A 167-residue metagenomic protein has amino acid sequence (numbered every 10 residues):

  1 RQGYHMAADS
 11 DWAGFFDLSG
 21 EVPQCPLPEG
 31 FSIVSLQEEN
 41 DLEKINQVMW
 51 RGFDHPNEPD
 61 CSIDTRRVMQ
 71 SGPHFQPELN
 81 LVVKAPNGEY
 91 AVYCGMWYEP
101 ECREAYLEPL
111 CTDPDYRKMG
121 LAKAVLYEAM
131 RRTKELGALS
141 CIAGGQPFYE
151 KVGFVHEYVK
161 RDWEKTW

Functional and structural regions predicted by a protein language model:
R1, Y149-E150, F154: Conserved active-site tyrosine of GNAT-family acetyltransferases
R1-G30, D162-T166: Acyl-donor-binding surface of acyltransferase catalytic domains
H5, L139, V155: Short acidic/polar active-site loop segments enriched in Thr and Asp
S32-Q47: A short beta-loop-alpha structural element at the N-terminal edge of CoA-dependent acyl/N-acetyltransferase catalytic
D54-T112: A conserved beta-strand-loop-helix scaffold within acyl/acetyltransferase catalytic domains
P109-P114, K118-E135, E150-K151: Conserved acetyl-CoA-binding loop-helix of GNAT-fold acetyltransferases
T133-G144: Conserved GNAT acetyl-CoA-binding A-motif
